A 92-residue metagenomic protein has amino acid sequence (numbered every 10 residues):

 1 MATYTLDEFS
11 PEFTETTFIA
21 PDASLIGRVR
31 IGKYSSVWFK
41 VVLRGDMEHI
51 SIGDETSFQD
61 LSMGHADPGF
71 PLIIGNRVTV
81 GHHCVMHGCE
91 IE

Functional and structural regions predicted by a protein language model:
M1-T16, R28: Terminal amphipathic alpha-helical/low-complexity segments used for targeting or macromolecular assembly
F9-P11, E48-I50, F70-L72: A structural detector for short beta-strand units
E15, A20-P21, I26-G27, G32-K33 (+9 more regions): Left-handed beta-helix
